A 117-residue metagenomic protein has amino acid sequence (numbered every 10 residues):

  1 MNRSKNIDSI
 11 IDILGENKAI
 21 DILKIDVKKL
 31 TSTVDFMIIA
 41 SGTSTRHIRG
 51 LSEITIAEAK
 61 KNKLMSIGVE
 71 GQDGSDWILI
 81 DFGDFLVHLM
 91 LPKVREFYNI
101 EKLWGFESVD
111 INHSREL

Functional and structural regions predicted by a protein language model:
M1-T33, T45-I78, P92-K93, I100 (+1 more regions): Polybasic/polar functional segments that serve as interface/processing modules
D35-M37: Catalytic metal-binding acidic patch
I39-S41: Short hydrophobic/aromatic beta-strand micro-patches that form the beta-sheet surface supporting nucleotide- or nucleic
I80-F82: Active-site beta-strand termini and strand-to-loop segments that position acidic
